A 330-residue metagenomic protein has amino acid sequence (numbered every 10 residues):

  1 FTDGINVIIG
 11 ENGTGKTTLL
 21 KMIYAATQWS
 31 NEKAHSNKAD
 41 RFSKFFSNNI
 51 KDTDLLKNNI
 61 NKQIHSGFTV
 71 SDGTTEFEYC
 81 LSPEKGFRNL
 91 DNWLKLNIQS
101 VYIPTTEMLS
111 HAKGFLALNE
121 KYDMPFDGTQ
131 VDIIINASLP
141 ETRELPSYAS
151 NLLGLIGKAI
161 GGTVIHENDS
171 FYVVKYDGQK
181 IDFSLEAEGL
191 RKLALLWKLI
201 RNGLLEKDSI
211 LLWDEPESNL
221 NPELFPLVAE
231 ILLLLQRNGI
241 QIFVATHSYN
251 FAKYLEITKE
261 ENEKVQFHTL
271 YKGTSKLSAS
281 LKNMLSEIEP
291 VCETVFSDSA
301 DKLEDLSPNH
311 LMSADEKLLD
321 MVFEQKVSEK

Functional and structural regions predicted by a protein language model:
F1-Y24: Pre-Walker A-like glycine/lysine-rich segment at the N-terminus of P-loop NTPase domains
I23-L211, S275-K330: Phosphate-coordinating catalytic segments in nucleotide- and nucleic-acid-processing enzymes
K207-I210, G239-F243: Loop/turn-to-beta-strand initiation segments
D214-P216: Walker B catalytic acidic pair
L227-A229: Conserved hydrophobic alpha-helix in the ABC-type ATPase nucleotide-binding domain
A245-H247: H-loop/switch region of ABC-family ATPase nucleotide-binding domains
I257-G273: A short helix-turn-beta junction within AAA+ P-loop NTPase domains corresponding to the substrate/partner-engaging
